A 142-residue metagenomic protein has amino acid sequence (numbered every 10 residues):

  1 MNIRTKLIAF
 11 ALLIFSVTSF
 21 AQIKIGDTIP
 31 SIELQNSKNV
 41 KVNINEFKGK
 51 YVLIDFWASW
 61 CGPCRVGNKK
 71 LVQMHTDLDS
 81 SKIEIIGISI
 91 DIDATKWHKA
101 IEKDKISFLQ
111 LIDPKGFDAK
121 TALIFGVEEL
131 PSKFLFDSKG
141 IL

Functional and structural regions predicted by a protein language model:
M1-K24: Bacterial Sec-dependent N-terminal signal peptides
S19-I44, F108: N-terminal "domain-start" segment that seeds a small globular fold
P30, N43, W57, I86 (+1 more regions): Conserved Rossmann-like nucleotide-binding pocket used by diverse enzymes that bind dinucleotide cofactors
K48-K50, S80, I106, V127: Active-site acidic short loop of glycosyltransferases
K50-V52, F56-W60, E129: Short pre-active-site segment immediately N-terminal to redox-active cysteine/selenocysteine motifs in thiol-based
F56-Q73: Conserved redox-active cysteine motifs that mediate thiol-disulfide chemistry, especially di-cysteine Cys-X(1-2)-Cys
S81-T95, I106-F117: Thiol-based oxidoreductase modules, predominantly thioredoxin-like and allied folds used for disulfide exchange
D104-I106, D113-L142: Thiol/disulfide oxidoreductase modules built on the thioredoxin-like
